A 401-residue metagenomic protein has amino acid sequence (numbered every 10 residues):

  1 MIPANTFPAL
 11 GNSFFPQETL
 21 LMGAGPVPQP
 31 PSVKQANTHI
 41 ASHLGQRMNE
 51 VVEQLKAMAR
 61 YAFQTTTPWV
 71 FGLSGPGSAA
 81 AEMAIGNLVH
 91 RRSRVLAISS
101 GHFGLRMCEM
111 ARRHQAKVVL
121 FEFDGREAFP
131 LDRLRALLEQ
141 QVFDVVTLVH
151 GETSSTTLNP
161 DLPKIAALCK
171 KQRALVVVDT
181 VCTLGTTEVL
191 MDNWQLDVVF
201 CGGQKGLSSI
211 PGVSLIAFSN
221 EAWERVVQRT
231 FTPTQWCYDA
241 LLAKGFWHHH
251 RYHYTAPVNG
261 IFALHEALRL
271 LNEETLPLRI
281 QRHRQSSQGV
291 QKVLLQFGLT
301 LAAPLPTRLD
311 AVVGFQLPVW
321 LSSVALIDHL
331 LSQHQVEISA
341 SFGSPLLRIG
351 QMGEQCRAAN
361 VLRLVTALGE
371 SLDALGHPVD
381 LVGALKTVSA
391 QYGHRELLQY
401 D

Functional and structural regions predicted by a protein language model:
M1-T38, R395-D401: N-terminal glycine-rich, Lys/His-bearing helix-loop that initiates the first secondary-structure elements of many
E18-S74, S78: A glycine-/small-polar-enriched, mobile loop at the entrance of the PLP active site in fold-type I
P28, Q204-K292, L398-D401: Active-site C-terminal subdomain of aminotransferase-like
P68-L96, S100-C108: Conserved beta-loop-alpha segment that forms the PLP phosphate-binding cup at the N-terminus of a helix
F129-G185, V198: Active-site phosphate-binding strand-loop segment of PLP-dependent enzymes
D192-Q204: Conserved active-site segment immediately N-terminal to the catalytic lysine that forms the internal aldimine
T300-L330: Conserved PLP-binding catalytic core of the aspartate aminotransferase-like
S344-D401: PLP-dependent enzyme catalytic core of the Aspartate aminotransferase-like
